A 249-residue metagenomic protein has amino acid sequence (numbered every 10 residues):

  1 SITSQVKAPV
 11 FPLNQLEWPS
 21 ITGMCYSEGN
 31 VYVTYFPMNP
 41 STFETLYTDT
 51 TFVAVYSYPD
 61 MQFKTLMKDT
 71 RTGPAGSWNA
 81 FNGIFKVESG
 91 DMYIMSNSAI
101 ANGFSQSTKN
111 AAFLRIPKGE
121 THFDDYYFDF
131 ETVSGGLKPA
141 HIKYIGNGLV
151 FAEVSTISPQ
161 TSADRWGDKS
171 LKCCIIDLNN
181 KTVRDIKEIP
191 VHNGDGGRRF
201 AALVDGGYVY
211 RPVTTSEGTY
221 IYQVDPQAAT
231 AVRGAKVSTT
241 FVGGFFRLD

Functional and structural regions predicted by a protein language model:
S1, T45-Q62, S107-H122, W166-N180 (+1 more regions): Beta-propeller blade signature
S1-L16, Q62-R71, K118, H122-S134 (+2 more regions): Beta-propeller fold detector
S1-S89: Long, acidic/polar, low-complexity amphipathic helices and coiled-coil-like
L13-Y26, G73-I84, T132-N147, N193-L203 (+1 more regions): Repeated scaffold domains used in trafficking and secretory/extracellular systems, primarily beta-propellers
G29-T50, I94-N110, A152-K169: Short, conserved, GDST-rich strand-edge loop motifs in beta-rich repeat architectures
S77-N79, G90-K118, G135-L137: Beta-propeller domains
T121-E217: Intrinsically disordered, low-complexity segments enriched in Gly and acidic/Ser/Thr residues that form flexible
R198, V213-D249: Hydrophobic, glycine-enriched assembly/anchoring segments
